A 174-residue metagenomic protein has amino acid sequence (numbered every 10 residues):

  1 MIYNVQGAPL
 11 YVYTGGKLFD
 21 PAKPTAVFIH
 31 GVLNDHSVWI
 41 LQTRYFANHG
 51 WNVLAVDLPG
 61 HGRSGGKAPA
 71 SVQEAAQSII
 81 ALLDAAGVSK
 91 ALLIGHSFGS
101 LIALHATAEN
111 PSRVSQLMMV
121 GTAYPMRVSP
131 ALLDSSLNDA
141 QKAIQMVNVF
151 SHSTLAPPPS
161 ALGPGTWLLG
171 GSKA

Functional and structural regions predicted by a protein language model:
Y3-A8, Y13-G15, I40-N48, N52-F98: Active-site loop/oxyanion-hole signature of alpha/beta-hydrolase fold enzymes
K17-T25, W51: Proline/glycine-enriched tight loop/beta-turn segments at coil->beta junctions that connect or precede beta-strands
K23, G31-N34, S97: Active-site glycine-rich loops that stabilize anionic/oxyanionic intermediates across multiple enzyme folds
F28-G31, A55: Structural cue for short, hydrophobic secondary-structure segments
G31-T43: The serine-hydrolase catalytic nucleophile loop
L33, L58-G62, Y124: Alpha/beta-hydrolase active-site loop signature
A85-R127: Conserved hydrolase catalytic core segment
P125-R127, A131-A174: Conserved alpha/beta-hydrolase catalytic His-Asp/Glu region
